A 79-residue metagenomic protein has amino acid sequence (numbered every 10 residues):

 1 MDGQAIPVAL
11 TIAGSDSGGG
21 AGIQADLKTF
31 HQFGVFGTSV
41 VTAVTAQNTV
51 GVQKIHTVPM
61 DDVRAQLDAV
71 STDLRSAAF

Functional and structural regions predicted by a protein language model:
M1-A78: Small-residue (G/A/S/T)-rich helix-start motifs and N-terminal tracts that mark the onset
